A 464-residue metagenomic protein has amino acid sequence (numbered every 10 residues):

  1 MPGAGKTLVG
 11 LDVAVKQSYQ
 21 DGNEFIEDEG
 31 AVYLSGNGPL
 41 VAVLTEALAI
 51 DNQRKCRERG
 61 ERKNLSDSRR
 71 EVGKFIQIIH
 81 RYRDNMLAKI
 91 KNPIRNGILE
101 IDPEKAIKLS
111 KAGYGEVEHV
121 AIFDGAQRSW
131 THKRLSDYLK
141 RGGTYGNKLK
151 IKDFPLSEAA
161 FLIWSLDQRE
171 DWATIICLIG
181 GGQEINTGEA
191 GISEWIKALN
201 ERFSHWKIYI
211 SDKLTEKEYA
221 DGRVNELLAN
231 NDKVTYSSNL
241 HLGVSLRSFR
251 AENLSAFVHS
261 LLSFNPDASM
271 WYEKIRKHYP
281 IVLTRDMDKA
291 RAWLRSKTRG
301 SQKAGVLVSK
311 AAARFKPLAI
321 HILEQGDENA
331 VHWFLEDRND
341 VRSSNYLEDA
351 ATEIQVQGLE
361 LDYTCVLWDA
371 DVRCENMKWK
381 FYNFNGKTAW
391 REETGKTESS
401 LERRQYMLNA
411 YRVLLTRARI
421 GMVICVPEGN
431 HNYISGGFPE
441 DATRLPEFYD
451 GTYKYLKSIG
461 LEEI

Functional and structural regions predicted by a protein language model:
K6: Conserved lysine of the Walker
V9, V13: Hydrophobic positions on the alpha1 helix immediately C-terminal to the Walker A/P-loop
K16-E29: Post-Walker A helix-loop "phosphate-sensing" segment adjacent to the P-loop in P-loop NTPases
E29-A49: Conserved Walker A/P-loop ATP-binding site and its immediately adjacent core in helicase/helicase-like ATPase domains
N64-L166, E348-T352: Conserved RecA-like ASCE ATPase "motif II neighborhood" in helicase/translocase motors
I122-E226: Signature of the SF2 helicase/ATPase Hel1-core->accessory helical subdomain module
D171-T174, Y346-I464: C-terminal accessory regions
I185-G191, N200, K213-K378: Conserved helicase/translocase motor-coupling segment
